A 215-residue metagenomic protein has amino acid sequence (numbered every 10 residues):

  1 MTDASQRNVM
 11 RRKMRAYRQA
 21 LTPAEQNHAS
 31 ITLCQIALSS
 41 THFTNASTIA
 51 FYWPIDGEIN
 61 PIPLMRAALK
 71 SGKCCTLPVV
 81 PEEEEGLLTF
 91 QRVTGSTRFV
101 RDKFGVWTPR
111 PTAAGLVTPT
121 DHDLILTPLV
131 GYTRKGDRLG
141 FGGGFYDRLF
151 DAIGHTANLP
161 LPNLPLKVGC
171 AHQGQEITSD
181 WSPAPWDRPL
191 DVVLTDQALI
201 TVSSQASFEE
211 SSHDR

Functional and structural regions predicted by a protein language model:
T2-D121: N-terminal active-site beta-alpha-beta segment that forms phosphate/nucleotide-binding and substrate-recognition loops
T2-S5, V9, A16, A20 (+4 more regions): Surface-exposed, charge/polar-rich loops and edge strands
I36, R138-L139: Short linear sequence motifs
F51-W53, T127-P128, T195: Redox-cofactor binding/interface segments in oxidoreductases and associated redox assembly factors
I55-G57, V130-R134: Short glycine-rich anion-binding loops that position phosphate/pyrophosphate groups of nucleotides and phosphorylated
I62-L69, Y146-D151, L190: Short amphipathic alpha-helical segments and helix-helix/interface helices
